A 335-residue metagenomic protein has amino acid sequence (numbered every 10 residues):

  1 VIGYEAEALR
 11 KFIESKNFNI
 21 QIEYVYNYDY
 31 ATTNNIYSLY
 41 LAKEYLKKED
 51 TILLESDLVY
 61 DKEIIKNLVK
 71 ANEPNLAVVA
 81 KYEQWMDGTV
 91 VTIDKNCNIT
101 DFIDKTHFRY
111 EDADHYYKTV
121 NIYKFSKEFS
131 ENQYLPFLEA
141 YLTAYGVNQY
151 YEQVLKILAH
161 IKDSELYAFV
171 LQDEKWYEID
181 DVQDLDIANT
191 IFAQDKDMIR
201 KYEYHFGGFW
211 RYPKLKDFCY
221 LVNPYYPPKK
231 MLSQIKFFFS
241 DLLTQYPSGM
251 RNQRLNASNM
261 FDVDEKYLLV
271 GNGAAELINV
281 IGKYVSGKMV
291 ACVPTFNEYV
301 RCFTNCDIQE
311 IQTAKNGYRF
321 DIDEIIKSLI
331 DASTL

Functional and structural regions predicted by a protein language model:
V1-E49: Conserved N-terminal catalytic core of the sugar/cofactor nucleotidyltransferase
A8-K11, E63, V154, E178 (+4 more regions): Phosphate- and divalent-cation-binding pockets in alpha/beta enzyme and binding domains that engage nucleotide-derived
F18-I22, S164, P213, E265-K266: A short helix-to-beta-strand connector/capping loop
E49-V59: Short beta-strand-to-loop acidic/aromatic patch adjacent to the donor-nucleotide binding site
D61-L142: Conserved core of the sugar-phosphate nucleotidyltransferase
Y116-E203, W210-K214: Conserved alpha/beta core of the MobA/IspD/sugar-nucleotide pyrophosphorylase nucleotidyltransferase superfamily
A193-Q245, F320-I326, I330-L335: N-terminal "arm"/small-domain region of PLP-dependent enzymes with the aminotransferase-like
L243-L335: Conserved core of the PLP fold type I
